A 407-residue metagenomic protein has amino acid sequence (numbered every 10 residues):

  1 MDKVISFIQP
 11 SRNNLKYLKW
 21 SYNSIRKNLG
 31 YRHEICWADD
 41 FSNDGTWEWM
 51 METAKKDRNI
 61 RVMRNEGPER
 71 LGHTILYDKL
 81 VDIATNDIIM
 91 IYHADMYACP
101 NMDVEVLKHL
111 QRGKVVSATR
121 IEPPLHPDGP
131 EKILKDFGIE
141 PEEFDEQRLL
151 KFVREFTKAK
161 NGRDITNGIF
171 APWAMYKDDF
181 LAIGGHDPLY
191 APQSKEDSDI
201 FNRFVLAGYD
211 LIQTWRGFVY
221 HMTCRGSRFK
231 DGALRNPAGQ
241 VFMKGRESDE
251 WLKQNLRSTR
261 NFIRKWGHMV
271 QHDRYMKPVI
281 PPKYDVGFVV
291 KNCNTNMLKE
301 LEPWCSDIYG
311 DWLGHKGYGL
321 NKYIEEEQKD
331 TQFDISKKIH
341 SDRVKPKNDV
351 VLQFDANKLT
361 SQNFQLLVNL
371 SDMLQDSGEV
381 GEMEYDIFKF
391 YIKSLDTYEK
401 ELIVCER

Functional and structural regions predicted by a protein language model:
I5-S21, N28-L29, A38, H109 (+1 more regions): A conserved hydrophobic helix/loop-capping motif in glycosyltransferases and polysaccharide synthases
N23-R32, E300-D307: Short, acidic, metal-binding catalytic loop of nucleotide-sugar glycosyltransferases
D39-E48, Y97, L313-Y318: A conserved acidic beta->alpha catalytic loop
E66-A84: Glycine-rich, basic loop-to-helix element that forms the pyrophosphate-binding segment of sugar-nucleotide handling
I75, V153-D178: A recurrent flexible, glycine/aromatic-enriched loop bordering the glycosyltransferase active site that acts as
I89: Short aromatic/hydrophobic "clamp" motif used to bind/position activated sugar donors
M96-E142: Conserved donor NDP-sugar-binding/catalytic core segment of glycosyltransferases
N167-G184, Y190-F218, T223-C224: A short, conserved alpha-helix in the catalytic core of glycosyltransferases
